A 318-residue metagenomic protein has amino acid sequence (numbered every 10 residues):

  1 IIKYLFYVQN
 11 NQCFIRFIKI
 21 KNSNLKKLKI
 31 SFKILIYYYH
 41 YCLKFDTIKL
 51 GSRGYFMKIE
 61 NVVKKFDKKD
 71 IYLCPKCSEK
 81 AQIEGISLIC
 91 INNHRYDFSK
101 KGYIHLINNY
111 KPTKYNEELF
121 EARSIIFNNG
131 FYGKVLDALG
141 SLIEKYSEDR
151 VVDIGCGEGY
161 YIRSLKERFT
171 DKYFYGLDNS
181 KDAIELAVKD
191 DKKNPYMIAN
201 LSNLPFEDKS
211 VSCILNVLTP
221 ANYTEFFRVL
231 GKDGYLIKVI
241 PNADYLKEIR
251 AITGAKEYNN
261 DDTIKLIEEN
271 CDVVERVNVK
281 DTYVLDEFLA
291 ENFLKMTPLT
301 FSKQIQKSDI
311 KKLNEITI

Functional and structural regions predicted by a protein language model:
M57-T113: N-terminal auxiliary segments of SAM/dcSAM-dependent transferases
K69, V279-I318: Conserved Class I S-adenosyl-L-methionine
T113-V135: Class I SAM-dependent methyltransferase Rossmann-like catalytic core, especially the SAM/SAH-binding loop
E148-G157: Conserved class I S-adenosyl-L-methionine
E158-T170: Conserved SAM-binding loop of SAM-dependent methyltransferases across substrates and taxa, primarily the Class I
D178-K181: Conserved SAM/SAH-binding beta-strand->alpha-helix loop
K192-L204: Conserved SAM-binding strand-loop segment of SAM-dependent methyltransferases
D233-D244: Conserved beta-strand signature within the Rossmann-like core of class I S-adenosyl-L-methionine
